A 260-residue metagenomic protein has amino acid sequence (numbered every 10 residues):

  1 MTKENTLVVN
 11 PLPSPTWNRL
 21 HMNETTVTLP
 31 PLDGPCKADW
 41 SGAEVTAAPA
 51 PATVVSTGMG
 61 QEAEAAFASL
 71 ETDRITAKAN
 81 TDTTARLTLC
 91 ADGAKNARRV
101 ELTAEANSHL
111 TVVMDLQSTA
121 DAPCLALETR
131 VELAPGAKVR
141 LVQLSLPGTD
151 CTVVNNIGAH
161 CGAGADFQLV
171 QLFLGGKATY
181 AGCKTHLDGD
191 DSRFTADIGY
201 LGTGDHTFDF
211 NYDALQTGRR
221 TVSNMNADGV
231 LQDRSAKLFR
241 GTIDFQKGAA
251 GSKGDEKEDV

Functional and structural regions predicted by a protein language model:
M1-P51: Short, Gly/Pro- and small/polar-rich lid/capping loops
N5, M59-V260: Conserved beta-strand/loop scaffold segments within soluble protein domains that form the structured core and edges
A52-T57: A contiguous, low-structure linker/loop signature
